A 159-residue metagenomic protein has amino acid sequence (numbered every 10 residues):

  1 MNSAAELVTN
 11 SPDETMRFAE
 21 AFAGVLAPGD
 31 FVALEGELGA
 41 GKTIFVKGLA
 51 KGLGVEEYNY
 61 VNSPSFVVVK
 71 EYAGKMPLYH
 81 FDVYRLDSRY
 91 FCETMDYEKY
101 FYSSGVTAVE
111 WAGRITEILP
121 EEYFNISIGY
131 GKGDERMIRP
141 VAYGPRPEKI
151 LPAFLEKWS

Functional and structural regions predicted by a protein language model:
M1-A19: N-terminal pre-Walker A segment at the start of P-loop NTPase domains
S3-A5, C92, E98-S159: Short phosphate-coordinating micro-motif centered on Lys-Gly-acidic
V32-L34: Hydrophobic anchor at the beta1->P-loop junction of P-loop NTPases
E37: P-loop (Walker A) phosphate-binding loop of NTP-binding proteins
K42: Conserved lysine of the Walker
E56-K70: Short beta-strand-centered segment that lines the nucleotide-binding/catalytic pocket of NTP-utilizing
V69-A108: Conserved nucleotide-sensing/catalytic segment adjacent to the nucleotide-binding pocket in NTP-handling enzymes
